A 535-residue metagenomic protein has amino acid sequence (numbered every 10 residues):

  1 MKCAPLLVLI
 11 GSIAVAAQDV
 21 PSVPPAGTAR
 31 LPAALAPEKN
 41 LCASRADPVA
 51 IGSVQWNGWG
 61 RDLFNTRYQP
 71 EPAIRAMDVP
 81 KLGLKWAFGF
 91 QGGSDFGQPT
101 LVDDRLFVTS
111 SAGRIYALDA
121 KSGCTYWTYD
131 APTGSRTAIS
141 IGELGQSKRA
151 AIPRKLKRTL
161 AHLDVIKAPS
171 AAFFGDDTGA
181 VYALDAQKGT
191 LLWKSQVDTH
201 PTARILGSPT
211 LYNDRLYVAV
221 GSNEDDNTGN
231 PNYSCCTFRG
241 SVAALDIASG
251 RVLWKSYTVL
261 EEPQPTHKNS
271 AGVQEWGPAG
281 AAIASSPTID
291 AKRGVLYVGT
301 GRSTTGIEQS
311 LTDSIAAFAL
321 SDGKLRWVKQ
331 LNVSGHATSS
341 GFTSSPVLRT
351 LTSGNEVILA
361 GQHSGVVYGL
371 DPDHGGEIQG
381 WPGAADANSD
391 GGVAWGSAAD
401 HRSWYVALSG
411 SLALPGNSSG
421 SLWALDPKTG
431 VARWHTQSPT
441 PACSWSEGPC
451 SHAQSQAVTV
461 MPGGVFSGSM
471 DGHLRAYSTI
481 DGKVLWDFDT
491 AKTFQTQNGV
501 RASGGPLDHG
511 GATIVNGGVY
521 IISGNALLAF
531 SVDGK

Functional and structural regions predicted by a protein language model:
A4-A14: Bacterial N-terminal signal peptides
V20-L84: Blade/loop signatures of beta-propeller domains
N57, L63-Q69, G93-G97, Y116 (+1 more regions): Short, solvent-exposed loop/turn elements at domain surfaces
I74-Q91, I115-R136, S140-A168, F174-A203 (+6 more regions): Extracytoplasmic/lumenal domain signature
L106-F107, A172-F173: Aromatic-lined ligand-binding clefts that engage carbohydrates, nucleic acids, or primary amines
G207-S208: Extracytoplasmic mature domains of secreted/periplasmic and thylakoid-lumen proteins
